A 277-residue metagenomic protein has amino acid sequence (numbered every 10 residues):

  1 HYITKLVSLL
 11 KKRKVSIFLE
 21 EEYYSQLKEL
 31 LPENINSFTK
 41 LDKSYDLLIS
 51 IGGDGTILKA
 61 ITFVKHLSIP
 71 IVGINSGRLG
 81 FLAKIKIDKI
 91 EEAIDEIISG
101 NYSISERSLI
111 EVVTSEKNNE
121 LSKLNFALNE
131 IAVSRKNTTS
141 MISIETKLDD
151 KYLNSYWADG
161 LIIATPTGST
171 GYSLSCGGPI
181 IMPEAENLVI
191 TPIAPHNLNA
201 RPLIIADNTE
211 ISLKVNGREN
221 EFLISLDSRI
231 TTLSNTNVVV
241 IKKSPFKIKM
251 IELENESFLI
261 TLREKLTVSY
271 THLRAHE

Functional and structural regions predicted by a protein language model:
H1-L47, D88-S103, T114-N125: ATP/NTP phosphate-donor binding region
S16, S68-P70: Proline-centered loop/turn at the N-terminus of a beta-strand
S50-D54, I61-F63: N-terminal glycine-rich "phosphate-gripper" loop used for MgATP/nucleotide binding and carboxylate activation
D54-T56, L79, T167-S169: Short glycine-rich anion-binding loops that position phosphate/pyrophosphate groups of nucleotides and phosphorylated
R78-D159: Catalytic core of DAGKc-family lipid kinases
S155-D159, I163-N199: Gly/Ser/Thr-rich active-site loops/lids in small-molecule metabolic enzymes that frequently grip phosphoryl groups
I211-T236: A conserved acidic, glycine/proline-rich C-terminal tail/linker
T271-E277: Conserved small/polar residues in nucleotide/adenosyl-binding loops
